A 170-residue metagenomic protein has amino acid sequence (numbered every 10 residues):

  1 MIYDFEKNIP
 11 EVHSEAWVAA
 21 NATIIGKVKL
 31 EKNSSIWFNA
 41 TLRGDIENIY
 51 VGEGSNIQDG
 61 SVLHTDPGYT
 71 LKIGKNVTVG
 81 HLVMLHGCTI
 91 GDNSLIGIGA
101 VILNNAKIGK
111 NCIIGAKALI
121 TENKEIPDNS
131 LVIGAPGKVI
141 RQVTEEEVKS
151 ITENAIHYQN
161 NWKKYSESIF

Functional and structural regions predicted by a protein language model:
F5-E6, P10-P127, L131-V132, G137-V139: Structural signal for interior beta-strand "rungs" in well-ordered beta-sheet cores of soluble enzyme domains
V143-E146: Strongly charged
H157-F170: Charged phosphate-binding loop/patch that engages nucleotide di/tri-phosphates or the phosphate backbone of nucleic
